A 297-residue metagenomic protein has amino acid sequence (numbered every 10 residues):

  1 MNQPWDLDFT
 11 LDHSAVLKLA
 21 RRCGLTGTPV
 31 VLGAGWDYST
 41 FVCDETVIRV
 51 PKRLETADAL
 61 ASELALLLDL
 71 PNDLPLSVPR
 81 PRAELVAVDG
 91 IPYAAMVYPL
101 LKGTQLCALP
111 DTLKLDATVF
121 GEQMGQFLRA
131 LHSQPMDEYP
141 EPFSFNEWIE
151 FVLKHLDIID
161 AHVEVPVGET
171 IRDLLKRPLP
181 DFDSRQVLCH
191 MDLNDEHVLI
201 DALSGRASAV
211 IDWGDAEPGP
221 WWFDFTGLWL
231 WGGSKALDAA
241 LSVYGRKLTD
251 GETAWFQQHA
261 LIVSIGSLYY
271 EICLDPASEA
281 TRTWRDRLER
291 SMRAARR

Functional and structural regions predicted by a protein language model:
M1-Q3, L7: Actinobacteria-biased recognition of intrinsically disordered, low-complexity terminal regions
L7-T26, V86-D89, M96, A117-E122 (+4 more regions): An alpha-helical support segment within catalytic cores of ATP-dependent transferases
L25-V30, V165-E169, K247-F256: Short, surface-exposed acidic
P29-S144, V165, D183: ATP-binding pocket architecture of kinase catalytic cores
V31, Y38-V42, I48, L175-F223: Active-site acidic catalytic loop and adjacent metal/ATP-binding pocket of ATP-dependent phosphoryl transfer enzymes
D37, E122, P218-W221, T226-R297: Helix-rich C-terminal or lid/interface subdomains of diverse kinases
P79-R82, S208, T226: A short, local hydrophobic-aromatic micro-motif
